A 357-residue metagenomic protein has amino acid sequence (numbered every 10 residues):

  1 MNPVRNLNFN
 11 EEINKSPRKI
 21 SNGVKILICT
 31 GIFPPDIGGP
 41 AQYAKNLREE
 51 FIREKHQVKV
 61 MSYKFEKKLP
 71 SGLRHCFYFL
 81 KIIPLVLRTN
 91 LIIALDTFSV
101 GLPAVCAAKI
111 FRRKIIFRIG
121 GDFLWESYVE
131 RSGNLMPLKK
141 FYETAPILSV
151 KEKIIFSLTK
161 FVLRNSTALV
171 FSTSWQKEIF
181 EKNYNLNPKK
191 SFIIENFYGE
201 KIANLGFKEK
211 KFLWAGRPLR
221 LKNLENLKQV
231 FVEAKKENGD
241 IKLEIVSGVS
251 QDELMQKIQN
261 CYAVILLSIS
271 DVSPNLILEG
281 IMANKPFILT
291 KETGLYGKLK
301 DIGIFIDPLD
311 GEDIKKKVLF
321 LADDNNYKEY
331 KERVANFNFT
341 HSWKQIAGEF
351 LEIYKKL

Functional and structural regions predicted by a protein language model:
L27-C29, V170, N196, K201-K222 (+1 more regions): Conserved donor-binding/catalytic core segment of Leloir-type glycosyltransferases
G39, E54, N325-K356: A charged, aromatic-enriched C-terminal amphipathic alpha-helix characteristic of glycosyltransferases across folds
L80-L87, I110, K139-L169: Membrane-proximal helix-turn-helix segments that form the acceptor-binding/catalytic region of lipid-linked
I116-I154: Acceptor-binding helix/loop patch of EC 2.4 sugar-transfer enzymes, predominantly nucleotide-sugar-dependent
R164-N165, F171-S172, K177-Y198: Helix-loop-beta element that forms the nucleotide-linked donor phosphate-binding surface in glycosyltransferases
I269: Aromatic "clamp/platform" in nucleotide-sugar-dependent glycosyltransferases that forms part of the donor/acceptor
P286-L289: Short hydrophobic beta-strand element within catalytic cores of glycosyltransferases and related nucleotide-activated
G303-G311, F320-N325: Conserved acidic donor-binding segment of nucleotide-sugar-dependent glycosyltransferases
